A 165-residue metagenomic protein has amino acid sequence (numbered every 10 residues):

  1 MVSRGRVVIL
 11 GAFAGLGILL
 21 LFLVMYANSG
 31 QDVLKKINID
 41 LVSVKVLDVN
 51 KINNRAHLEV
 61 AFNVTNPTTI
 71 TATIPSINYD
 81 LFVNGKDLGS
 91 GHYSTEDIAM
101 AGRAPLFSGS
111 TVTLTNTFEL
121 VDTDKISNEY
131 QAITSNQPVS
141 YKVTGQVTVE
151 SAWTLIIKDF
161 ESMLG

Functional and structural regions predicted by a protein language model:
M1-N53, H57, A152-G165: Membrane engagement elements in two modes
V42-D48, F62, I98-G102, I126-Y130: Short structured motifs
N54-A61, S135: Short, solvent-exposed loop/turn segments enriched in Ser/Thr/Gly
F62-T68: Asparagine-centered strand-capping/turn motif at beta-strand->loop junctions
I70-N78, S90-H92: Short, hydrophobic/aromatic beta-strand segments
G85-N128: Intrinsically disordered, low-complexity Pro/Gly/Ser/Thr-rich segments with frequent PxxP/GP/PP motifs and embedded
E119-G165: Terminal connector regions
